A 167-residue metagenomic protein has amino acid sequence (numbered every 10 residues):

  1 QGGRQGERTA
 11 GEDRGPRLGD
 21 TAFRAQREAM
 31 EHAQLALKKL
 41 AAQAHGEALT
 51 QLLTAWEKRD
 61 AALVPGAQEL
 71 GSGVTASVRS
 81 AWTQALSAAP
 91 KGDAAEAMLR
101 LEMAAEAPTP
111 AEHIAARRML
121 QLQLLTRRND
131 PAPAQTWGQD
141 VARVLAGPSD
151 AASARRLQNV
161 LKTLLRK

Functional and structural regions predicted by a protein language model:
Q1, Q43, R59, A88 (+3 more regions): Conserved, well-folded catalytic cores of nucleic-acid-processing and energy-transducing macromolecular machines
Q1-K58: Intrinsically disordered, low-complexity RNA-associated tracts
Q5-T9, R14, A22, E69 (+3 more regions): Polar low-complexity intrinsically disordered regions enriched in Ser/Thr and small residues
A44-N129, P133, G138: C-terminal helical accessory/scaffold domains
L124, A142, S149-A152: General marker for long, soluble alpha-helical cores
P131-A132, Q139, P148, N159: A eukaryote-biased signal for long
L157-K167: Charge-dense, extended regions
